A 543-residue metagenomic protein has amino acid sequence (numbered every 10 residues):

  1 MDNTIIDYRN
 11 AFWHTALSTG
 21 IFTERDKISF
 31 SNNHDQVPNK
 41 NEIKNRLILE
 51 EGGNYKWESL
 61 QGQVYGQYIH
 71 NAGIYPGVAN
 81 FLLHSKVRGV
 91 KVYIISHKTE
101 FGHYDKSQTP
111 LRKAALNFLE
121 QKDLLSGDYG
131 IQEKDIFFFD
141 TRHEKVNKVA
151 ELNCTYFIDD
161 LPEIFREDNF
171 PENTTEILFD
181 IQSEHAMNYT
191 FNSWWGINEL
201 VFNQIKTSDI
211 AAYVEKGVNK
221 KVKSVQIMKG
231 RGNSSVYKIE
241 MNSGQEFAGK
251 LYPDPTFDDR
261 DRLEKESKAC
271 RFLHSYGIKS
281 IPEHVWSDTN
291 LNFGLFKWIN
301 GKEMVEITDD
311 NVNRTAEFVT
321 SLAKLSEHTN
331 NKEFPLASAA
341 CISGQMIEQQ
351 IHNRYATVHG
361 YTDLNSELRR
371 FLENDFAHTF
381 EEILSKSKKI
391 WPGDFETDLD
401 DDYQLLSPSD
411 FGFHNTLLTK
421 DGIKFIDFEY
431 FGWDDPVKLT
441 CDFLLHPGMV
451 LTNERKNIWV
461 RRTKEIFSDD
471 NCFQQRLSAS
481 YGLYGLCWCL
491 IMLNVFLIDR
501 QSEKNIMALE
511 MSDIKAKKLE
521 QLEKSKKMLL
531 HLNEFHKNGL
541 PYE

Functional and structural regions predicted by a protein language model:
M1-G53: Active-site neighborhood of HAD-like aspartate-dependent phosphohydrolases
I69-G73, V78-L119, F138-F139: Substrate-recognition element of Asp-dependent hydrolases with the DxDx(T/V) motif
A150-E151, Y156, L161-S208: Asp-based, Mg2+/Mn2+-dependent phosphohydrolase catalytic module
D209-K221, E327-S409, F473, H536-P541: An alpha-helical support segment within catalytic cores of ATP-dependent transferases
Q226-M228, N233-M346: ATP-binding pocket architecture of kinase catalytic cores
K229, S234-M241, Q245-G249, K388-L439: Active-site acidic catalytic loop and adjacent metal/ATP-binding pocket of ATP-dependent phosphoryl transfer enzymes
P436-N471, G482-S502: Active-site activation/catalytic loop segments of kinase-like enzymes and analogous catalytic loops in related
L490-E543: ATP/Mg2+ or Mg2+-diphosphate-binding catalytic cores that bind nucleotide phosphates or diphosphates via glycine-rich
